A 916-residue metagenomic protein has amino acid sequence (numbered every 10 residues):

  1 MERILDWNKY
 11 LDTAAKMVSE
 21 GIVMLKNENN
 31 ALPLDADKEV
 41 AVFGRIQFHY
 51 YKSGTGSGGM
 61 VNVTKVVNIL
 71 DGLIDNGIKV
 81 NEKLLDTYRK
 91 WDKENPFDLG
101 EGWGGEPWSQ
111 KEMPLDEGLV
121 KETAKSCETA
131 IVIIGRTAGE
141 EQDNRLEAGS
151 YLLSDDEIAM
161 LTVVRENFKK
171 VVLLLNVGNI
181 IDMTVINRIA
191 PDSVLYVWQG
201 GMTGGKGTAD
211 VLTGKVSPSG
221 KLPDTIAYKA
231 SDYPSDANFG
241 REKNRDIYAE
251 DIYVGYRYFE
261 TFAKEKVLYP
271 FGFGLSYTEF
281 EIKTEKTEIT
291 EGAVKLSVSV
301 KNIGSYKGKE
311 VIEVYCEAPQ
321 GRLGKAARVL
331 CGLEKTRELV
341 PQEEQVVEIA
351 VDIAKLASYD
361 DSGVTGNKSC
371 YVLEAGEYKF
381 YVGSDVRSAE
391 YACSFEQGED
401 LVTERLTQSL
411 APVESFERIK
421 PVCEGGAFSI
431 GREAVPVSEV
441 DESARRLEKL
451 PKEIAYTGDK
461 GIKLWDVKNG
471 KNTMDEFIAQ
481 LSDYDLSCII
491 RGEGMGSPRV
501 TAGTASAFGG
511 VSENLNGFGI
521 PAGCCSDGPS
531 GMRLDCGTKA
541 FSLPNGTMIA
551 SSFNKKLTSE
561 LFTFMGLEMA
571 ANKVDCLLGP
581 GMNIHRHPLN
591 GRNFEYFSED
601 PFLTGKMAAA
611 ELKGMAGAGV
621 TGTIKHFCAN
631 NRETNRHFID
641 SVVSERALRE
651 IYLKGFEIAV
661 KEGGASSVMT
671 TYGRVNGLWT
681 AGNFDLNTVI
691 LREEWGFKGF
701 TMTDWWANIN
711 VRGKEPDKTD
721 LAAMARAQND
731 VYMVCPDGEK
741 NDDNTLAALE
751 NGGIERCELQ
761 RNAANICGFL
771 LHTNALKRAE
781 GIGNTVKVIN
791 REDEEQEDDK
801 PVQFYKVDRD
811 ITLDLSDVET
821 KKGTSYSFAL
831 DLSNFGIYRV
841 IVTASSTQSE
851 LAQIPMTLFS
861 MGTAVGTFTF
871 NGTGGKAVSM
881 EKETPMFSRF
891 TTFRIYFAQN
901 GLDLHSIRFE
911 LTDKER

Functional and structural regions predicted by a protein language model:
M1-S388, Q408-E850, I854-R916: Glycoside hydrolase catalytic-domain context in secreted enzymes
S388-T407: Short beta-strand elements
